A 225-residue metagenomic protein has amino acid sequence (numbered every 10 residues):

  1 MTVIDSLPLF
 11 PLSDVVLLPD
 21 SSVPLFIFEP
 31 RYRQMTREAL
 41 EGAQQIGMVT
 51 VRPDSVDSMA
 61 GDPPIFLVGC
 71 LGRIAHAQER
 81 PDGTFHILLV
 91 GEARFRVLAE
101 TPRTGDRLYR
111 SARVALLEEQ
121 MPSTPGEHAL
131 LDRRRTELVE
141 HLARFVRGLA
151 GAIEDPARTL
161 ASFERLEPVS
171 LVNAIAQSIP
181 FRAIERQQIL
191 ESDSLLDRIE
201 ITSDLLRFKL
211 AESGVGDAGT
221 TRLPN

Functional and structural regions predicted by a protein language model:
M1-N225: N-terminal low-complexity, acidic/polar interaction/targeting segments
